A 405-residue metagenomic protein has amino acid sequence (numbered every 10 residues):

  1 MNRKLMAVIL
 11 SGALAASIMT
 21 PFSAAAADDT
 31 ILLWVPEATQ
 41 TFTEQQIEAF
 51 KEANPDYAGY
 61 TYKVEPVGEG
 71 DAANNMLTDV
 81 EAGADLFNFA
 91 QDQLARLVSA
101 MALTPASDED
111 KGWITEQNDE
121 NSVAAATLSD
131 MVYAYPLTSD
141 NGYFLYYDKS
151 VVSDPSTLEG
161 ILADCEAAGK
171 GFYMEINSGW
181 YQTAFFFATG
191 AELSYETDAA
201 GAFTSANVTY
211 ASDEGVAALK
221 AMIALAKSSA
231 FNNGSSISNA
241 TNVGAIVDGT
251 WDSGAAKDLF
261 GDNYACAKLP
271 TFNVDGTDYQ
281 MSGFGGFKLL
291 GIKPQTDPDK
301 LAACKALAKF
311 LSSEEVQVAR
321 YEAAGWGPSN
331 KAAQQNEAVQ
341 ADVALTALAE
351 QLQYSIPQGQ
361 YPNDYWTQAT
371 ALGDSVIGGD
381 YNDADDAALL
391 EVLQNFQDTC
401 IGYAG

Functional and structural regions predicted by a protein language model:
K4-A13, S17-Q93, D398-G405: Conserved N-terminal structural module of periplasmic/extracytoplasmic solute-binding proteins
E65-N75, S229-A240: Short helix-initiation/N-cap motifs at beta->coil->alpha
L77-T78, A82-D85, G112-Y147, G171-M174 (+2 more regions): A structural signal for short loop-to-beta-strand junctions that line the ligand-binding cleft of periplasmic/secreted
Q91-Y143, S156-L162, C266-K268: Hinge/lid segment of periplasmic solute-binding proteins
Y133-L137, Y143, G160-N207: Extracytoplasmic/periplasmic solute-binding protein
A200-N233: Glycine-centered hinge/linker elements that transmit conformational signals in sensory and ligand-binding systems
F260-A323: Extracytoplasmic/periplasmic substrate-recognition and gating elements
E337, E350-G405: Conserved C-terminal helix/tail region of periplasmic/extracytoplasmic solute-binding proteins
